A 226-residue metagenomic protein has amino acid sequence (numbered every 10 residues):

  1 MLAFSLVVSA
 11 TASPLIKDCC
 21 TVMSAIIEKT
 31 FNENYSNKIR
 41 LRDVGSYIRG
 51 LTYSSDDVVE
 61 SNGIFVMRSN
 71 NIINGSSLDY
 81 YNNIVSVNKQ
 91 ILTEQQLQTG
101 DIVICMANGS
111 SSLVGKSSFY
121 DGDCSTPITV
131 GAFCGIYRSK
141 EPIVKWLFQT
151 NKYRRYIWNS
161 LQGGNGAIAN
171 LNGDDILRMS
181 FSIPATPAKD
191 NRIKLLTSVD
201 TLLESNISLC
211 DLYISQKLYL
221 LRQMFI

Functional and structural regions predicted by a protein language model:
L2, L6-T11, L15-L51, R178 (+2 more regions): Non-catalytic DNA-recognition/assembly elements of restriction-modification systems
V22-K29, L195, V199, Q223: Tandem-repeat architecture and repeat-register "anchor" residues
I39-R42, N70, N151, D174: Structural detector for helix-capping/boundary residues
R42-D56, N70-I102, C124-S125: Sequence-specific dsDNA recognition surfaces
S55, S125-F133, L161-A188: A short glycine-rich beta-alpha junction/loop motif
R68-S69, L92-N151: A short beta-sheet element
N70, D190-L202: Extracellular/lumenal glycan-associated surfaces
E204-S208: Amphipathic, heptad-repeat-like alpha-helical segments
